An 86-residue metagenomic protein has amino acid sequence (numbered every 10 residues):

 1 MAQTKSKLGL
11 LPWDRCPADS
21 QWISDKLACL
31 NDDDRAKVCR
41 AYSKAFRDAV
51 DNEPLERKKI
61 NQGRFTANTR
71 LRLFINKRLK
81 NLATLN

Functional and structural regions predicted by a protein language model:
M1-N86: C-terminal alpha-helical interaction appendages
